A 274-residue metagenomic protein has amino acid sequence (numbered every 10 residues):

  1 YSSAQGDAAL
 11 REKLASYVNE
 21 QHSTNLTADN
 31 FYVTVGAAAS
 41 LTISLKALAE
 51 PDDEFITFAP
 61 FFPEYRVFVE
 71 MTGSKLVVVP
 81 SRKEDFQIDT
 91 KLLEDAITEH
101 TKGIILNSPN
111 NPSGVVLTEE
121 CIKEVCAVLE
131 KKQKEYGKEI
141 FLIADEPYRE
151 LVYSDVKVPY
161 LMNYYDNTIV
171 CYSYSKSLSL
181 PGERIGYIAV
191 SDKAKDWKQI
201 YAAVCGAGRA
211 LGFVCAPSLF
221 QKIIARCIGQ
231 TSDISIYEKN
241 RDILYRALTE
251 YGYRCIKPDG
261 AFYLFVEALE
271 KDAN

Functional and structural regions predicted by a protein language model:
S2-Q5, A9-E12, S16-N274: PLP-dependent class I/II
